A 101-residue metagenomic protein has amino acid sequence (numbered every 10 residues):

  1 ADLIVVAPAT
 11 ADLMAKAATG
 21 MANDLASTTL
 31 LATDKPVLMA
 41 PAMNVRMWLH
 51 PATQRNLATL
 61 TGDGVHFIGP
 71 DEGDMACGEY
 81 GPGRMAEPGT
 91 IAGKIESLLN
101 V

Functional and structural regions predicted by a protein language model:
A1-H50: Helix-loop-strand module that forms the ligand-binding subsite of alpha/beta enzymes
L13-M14, M75-E79: A short acidic, helix-capping loop that chelates divalent metal ions and anchors anionic groups
K16, D34-E72, P82-I95: Short, glycine-/small-residue-rich phosphate/pyrophosphate-handling segment
D24, C77, P82-M85: Short, electropositive, low-hydrophobicity segments enriched in small/polar residues
S97-V101: Generic C-terminal helix-cap and adjacent flexible tail
